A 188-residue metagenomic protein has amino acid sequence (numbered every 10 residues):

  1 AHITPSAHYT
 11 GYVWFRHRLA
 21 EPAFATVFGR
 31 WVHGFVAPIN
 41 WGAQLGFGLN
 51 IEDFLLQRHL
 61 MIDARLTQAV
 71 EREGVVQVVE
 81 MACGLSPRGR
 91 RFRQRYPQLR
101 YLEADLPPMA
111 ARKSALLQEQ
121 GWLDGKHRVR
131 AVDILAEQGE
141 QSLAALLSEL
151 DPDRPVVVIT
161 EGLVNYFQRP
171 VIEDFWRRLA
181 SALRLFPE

Functional and structural regions predicted by a protein language model:
A1-V79, C83-V132, Q138: Rossmann-like AdoMet
A64-Q68, L116-E119, A145-E149, R178 (+1 more regions): A generic secondary-structure signal
A82, V158-Y166, P170: Short catalytic micro-motifs in class I SAM-dependent methyltransferases
R93-Q98, W122, L150-P152, S181-F186: Short, conserved loop/helix-junction motifs that constitute active-site signature segments in enzyme catalytic cores
D124-H127, R154-G162: Glycine-rich, often proline-containing surface loops adjacent to acidic residues and nearby aromatics that form
V129, E137-A144, Y166-L183: A short, conserved alpha-helix within the catalytic core of class I
Q141-V158: A short acidic, Gly/Pro-enriched loop at the edge of an enzyme's catalytic core that lines a small-molecule cofactor
P155-I159, W176-E188: Conserved beta-strand signature within the Rossmann-like core of class I S-adenosyl-L-methionine
